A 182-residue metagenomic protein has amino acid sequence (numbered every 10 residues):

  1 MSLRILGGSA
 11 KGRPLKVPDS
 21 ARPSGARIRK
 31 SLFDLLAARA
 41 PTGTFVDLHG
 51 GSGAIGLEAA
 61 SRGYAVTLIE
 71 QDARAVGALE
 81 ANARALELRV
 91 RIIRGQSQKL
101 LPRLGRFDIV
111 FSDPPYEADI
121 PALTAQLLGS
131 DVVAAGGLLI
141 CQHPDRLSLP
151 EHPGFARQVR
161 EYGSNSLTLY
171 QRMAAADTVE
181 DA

Functional and structural regions predicted by a protein language model:
M1-A182: Class I S-adenosyl-L-methionine-dependent methyltransferase catalytic core
